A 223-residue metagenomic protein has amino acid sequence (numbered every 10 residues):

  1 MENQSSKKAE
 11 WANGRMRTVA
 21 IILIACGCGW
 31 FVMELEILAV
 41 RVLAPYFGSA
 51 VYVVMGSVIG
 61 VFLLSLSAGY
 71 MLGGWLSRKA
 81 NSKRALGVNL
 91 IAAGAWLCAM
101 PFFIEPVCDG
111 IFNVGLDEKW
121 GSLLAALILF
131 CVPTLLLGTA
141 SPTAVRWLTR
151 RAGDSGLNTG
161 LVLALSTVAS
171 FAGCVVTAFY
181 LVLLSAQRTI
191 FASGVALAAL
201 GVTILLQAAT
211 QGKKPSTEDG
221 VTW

Functional and structural regions predicted by a protein language model:
E2-W223: Alpha-helical transmembrane segments of multi-pass membrane proteins
